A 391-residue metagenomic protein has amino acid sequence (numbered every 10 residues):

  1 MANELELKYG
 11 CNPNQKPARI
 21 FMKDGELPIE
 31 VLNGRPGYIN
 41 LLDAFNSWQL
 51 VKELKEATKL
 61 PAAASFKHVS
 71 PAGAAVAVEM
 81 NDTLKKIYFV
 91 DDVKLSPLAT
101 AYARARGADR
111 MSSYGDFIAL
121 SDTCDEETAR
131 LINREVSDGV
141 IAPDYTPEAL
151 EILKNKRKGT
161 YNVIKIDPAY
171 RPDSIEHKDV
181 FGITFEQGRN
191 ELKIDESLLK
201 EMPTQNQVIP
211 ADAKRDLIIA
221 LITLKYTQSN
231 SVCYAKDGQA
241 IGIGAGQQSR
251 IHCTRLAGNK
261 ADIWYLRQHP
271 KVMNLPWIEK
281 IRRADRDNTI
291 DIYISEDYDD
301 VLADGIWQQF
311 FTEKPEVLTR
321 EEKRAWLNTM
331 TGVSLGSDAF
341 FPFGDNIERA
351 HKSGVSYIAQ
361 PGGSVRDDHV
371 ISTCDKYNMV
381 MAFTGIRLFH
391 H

Functional and structural regions predicted by a protein language model:
M1-L198, A213-S231: Active-site loops and adjacent core secondary-structure elements that bind or stabilize anionic groups
K23-R35, A108-Y114, G188-Q207, A284-I306 (+2 more regions): Gly-rich Lys/Arg/Thr-decorated short loops/hinges at beta-loop-alpha junctions or inter-strand turns that position
E53, Y226, I263-R267, K352 (+1 more regions): Conserved helix-loop functional segments at active or binding sites
A57-S65, V163-I166, S229-K236, L266-W277 (+1 more regions): Flexible, glycine/charged-enriched surface loops at secondary-structure junctions
S70, C124, K236-Q239, F341 (+1 more regions): Active-site-proximal loop/turn and secondary-structure-junction residues that shape catalytic pockets, frequently
A72-R110, I241-F340: Glycine- and Gly-Pro-enriched alpha-helical subdomains that act as flexible, kink-prone "lid/hinge" or packing modules
D116, L120-S121, R134-I164, A169-R171 (+5 more regions): C-terminal binding/interaction regions
I219, T227, Y234-D237, G244 (+1 more regions): Nucleic-acid 5′ end/cap handling module spanning
